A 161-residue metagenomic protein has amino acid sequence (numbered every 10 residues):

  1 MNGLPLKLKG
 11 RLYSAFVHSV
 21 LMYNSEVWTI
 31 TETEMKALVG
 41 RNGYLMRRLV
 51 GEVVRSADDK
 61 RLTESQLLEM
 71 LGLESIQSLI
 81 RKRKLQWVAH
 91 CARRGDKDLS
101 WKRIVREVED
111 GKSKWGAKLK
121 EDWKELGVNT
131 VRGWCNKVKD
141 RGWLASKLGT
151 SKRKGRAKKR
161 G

Functional and structural regions predicted by a protein language model:
M1-G161: Short linear motifs embedded in intrinsically disordered, charge-biased segments
